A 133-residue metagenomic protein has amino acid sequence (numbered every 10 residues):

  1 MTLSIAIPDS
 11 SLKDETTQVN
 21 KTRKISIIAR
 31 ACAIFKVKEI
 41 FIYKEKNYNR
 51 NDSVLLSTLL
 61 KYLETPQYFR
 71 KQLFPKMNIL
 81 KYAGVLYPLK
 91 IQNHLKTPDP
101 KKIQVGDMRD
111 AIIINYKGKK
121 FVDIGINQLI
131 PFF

Functional and structural regions predicted by a protein language model:
M1-F133: Post-transcriptional modification and biogenesis factors for structured RNAs of the translation apparatus
